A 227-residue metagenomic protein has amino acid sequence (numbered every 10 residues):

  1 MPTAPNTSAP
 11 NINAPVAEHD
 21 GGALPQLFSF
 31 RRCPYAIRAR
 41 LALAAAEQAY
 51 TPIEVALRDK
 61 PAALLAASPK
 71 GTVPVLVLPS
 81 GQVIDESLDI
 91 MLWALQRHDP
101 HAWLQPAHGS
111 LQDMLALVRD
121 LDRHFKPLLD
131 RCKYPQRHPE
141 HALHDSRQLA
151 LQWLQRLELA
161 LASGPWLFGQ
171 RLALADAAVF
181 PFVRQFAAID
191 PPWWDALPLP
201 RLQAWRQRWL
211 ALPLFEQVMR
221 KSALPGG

Functional and structural regions predicted by a protein language model:
P2-A4, A9-L151, E158, A162: GST-like domain detector, emphasizing the conserved glutathione-binding G-site in the N-terminal thioredoxin-like
E47-A49, P139, F186-W194: Short helix-capping/linker segments at secondary-structure and domain boundaries
K60, S110, S146, Q170-V179 (+1 more regions): Short, conserved alpha-helical segments within structured domains
L104, D195-A196: Membrane interface segments of multi-pass transport proteins and intramembrane proteases
D120, R156, P181-Q185, A204-A211: Alpha-helical scaffold segments in carbohydrate-active enzymes
L159-Q170, L214-M219: Surface-exposed helix-capping loop/turn segments at secondary-structure junctions
L167-P192, Q203: GST superfamily/GST-like fold recognition
R201-G227: Long hydrophobic alpha-helical segments typical of transmembrane helices together with their membrane-interfacial
